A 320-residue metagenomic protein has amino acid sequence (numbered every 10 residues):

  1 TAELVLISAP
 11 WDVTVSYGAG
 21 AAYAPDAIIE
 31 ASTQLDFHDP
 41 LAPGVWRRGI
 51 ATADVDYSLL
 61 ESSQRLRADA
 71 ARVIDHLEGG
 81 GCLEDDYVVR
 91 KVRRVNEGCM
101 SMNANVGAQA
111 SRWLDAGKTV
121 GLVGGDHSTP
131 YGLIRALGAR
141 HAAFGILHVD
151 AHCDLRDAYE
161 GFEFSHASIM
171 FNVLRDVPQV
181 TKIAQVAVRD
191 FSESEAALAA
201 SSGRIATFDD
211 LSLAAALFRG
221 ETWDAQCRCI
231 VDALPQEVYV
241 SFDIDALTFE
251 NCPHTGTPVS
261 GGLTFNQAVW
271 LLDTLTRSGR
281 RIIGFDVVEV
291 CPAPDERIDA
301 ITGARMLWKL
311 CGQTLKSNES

Functional and structural regions predicted by a protein language model:
T1-W11, Y17-G121, T129-G132, A136-A139 (+2 more regions): Catalytic cores of soluble, metal-dependent hydrolases
L6, I146-H148: Short hydrophobic beta-strand segments
M102-V106, T129-R135, I146, C153-D157 (+4 more regions): Active-site glycine-rich loop that binds ribose-phosphate moieties when present
V120-G124, K182-Q185: Short catalytic-loop micro-motif centered on adjacent basic/acidic residues
H141-G145: Phosphate-handling active-site elements
H148-A151, Q185-D190, D209-L211, E289: Short, structured patches in soluble enzyme cores that scaffold and shape functional sites
F191-A197, S201: Short, glycine/polar-rich helix-capping loops at beta-to-alpha or helix-loop-helix junctions that flank or form
